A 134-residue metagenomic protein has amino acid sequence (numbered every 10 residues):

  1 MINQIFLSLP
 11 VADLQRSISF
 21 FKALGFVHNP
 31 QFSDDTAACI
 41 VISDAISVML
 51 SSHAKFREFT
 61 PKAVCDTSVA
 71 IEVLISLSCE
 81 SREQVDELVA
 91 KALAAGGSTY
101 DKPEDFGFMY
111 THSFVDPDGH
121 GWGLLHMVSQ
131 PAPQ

Functional and structural regions predicted by a protein language model:
M1-I18, E72-L77, V128-Q134: N-terminal beta-strand motif that seeds the catalytic metal site of vicinal oxygen chelate
I2, S43-A45, S68-E72: Short connector loops at helix/strand junctions that flank enzyme active sites, especially segments positioning acidic
I2-L14, H28-N29, L88-K91, G121-G123: Extended, non-catalytic scaffold segments that flank or surround catalytic motifs
S8-F56: Core segments of cupin and vicinal oxygen chelate
R16, R82-E87: Short, conserved charged micro-motifs
L24, D66-T67, L124-S129: Membrane-topology and secretion signals of cell-surface/extracellular proteins
I40, D86-Q134: Vicinal oxygen chelate
T60-C65: Short beta-strand/turn micro-motifs at beta-sheet edges
